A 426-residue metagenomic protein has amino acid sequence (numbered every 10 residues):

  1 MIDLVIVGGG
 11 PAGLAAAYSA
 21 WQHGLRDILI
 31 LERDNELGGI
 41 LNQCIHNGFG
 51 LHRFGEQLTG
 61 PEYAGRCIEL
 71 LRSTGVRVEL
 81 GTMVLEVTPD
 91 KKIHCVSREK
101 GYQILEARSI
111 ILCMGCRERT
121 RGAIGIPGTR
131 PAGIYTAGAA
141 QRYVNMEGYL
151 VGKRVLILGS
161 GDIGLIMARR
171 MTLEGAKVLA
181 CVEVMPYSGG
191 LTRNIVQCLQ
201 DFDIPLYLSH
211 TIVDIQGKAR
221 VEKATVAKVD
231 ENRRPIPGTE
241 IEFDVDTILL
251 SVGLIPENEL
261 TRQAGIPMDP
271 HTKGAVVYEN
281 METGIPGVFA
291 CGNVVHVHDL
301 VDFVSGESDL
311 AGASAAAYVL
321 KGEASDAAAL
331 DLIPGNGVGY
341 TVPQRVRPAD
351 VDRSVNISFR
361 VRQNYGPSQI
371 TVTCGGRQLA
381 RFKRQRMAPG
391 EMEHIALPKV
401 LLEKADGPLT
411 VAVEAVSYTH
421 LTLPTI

Functional and structural regions predicted by a protein language model:
M1-V7, G65-R154, D230-G238, L249 (+1 more regions): FAD-binding core/adjacent interface of flavoenzyme oxidoreductases
I2-R66, L70, R142, V151-Q197 (+1 more regions): Beta1-alpha1 glycine-rich phosphate/pyrophosphate-binding loop at the start of Rossmann-like nucleotide-binding domains
I68-C95, T172-E259, R353-Q385: A Rossmann-like FAD-binding core segment of flavoenzymes
L112, I134-V144, T247-H298: FAD-site-proximal beta/loop scaffold in flavoenzymes
V294-G322: A conserved FAD-binding loop/helix module that cradles the flavin
H296, A317-D352: Active-site-proximal substrate-binding core of FAD-dependent oxidoreductases
I370, E403-S417: Short, aromatic- and glycine-rich surface loops/edge beta-strands on solvent-exposed regions
T419-T425: Conserved small/polar residues in nucleotide/adenosyl-binding loops
